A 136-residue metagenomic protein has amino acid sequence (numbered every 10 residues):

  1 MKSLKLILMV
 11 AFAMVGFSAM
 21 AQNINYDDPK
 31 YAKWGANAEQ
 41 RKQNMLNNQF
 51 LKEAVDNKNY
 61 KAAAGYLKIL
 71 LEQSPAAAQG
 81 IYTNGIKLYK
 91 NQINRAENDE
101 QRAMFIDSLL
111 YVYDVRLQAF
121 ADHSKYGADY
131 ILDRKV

Functional and structural regions predicted by a protein language model:
M1-D28, I86: Bacterial Sec-dependent N-terminal signal peptides
M20-N84, L88-D107, D122-Y130: N-terminal leader/linker segments that initiate helical-solenoid repeat arrays
D107-L110, D114: Generic structural signal for well-ordered, non-transmembrane alpha-helical segments in soluble/cytosolic regions
L117, K125-V136: Extended amphipathic alpha-helical interaction segments
